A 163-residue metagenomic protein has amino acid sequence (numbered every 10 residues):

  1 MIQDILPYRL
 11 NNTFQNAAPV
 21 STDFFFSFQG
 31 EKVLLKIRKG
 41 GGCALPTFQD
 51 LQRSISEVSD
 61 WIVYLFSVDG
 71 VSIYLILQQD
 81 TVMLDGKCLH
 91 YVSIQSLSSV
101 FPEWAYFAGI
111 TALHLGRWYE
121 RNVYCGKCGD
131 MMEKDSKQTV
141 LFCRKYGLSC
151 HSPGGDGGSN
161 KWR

Functional and structural regions predicted by a protein language model:
M1-P102: N-terminal alpha-helical interaction blocks
R9, F48-Q49, S99, F107-A108 (+2 more regions): Short secondary-structure boundary micro-motifs
W61, G70, Y106-F107, T139 (+1 more regions): Generic detector of bulky aromatic hydrophobic side chains
H90-Q95, G109, K127-G129: Short, functional N-terminal and low-complexity linear motifs
Y91, E103-F107, N122: Generic signal for short, ordered secondary-structure residues within or immediately flanking folded domains
S99-E103, F107-R117: Short, charged surface segments at domain edges that flank catalytic/cofactor-binding sites
T111-S159: Cys/His-rich short segments
R163: The catalytic Nudix box helix
